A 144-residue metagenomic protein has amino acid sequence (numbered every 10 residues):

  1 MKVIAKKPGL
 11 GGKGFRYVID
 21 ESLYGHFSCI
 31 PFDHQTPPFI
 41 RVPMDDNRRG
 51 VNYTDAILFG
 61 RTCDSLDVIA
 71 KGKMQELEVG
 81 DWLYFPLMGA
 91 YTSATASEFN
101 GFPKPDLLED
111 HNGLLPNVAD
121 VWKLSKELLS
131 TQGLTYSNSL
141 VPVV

Functional and structural regions predicted by a protein language model:
M1-V144: Charged (often Lys/Glu-rich) extended helix/loop segments that serve as interaction or gating elements
